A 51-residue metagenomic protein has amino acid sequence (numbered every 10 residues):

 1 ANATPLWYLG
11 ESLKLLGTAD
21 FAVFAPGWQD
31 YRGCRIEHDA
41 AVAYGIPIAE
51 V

Functional and structural regions predicted by a protein language model:
A1-Y44: Acidic/glycine-enriched connector segments
